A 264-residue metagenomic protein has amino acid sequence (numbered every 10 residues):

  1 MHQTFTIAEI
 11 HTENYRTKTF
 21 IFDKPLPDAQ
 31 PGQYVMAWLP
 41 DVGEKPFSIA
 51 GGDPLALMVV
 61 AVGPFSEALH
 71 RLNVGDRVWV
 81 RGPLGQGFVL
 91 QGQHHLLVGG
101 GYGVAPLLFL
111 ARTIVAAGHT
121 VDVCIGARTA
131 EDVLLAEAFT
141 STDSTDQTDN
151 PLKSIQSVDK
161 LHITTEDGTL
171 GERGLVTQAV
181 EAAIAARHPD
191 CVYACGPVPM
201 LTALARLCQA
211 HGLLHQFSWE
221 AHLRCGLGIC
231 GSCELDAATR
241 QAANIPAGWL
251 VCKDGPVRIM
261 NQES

Functional and structural regions predicted by a protein language model:
M1-D76: Ferredoxin-reductase
E9, G51, I163-T165, F217 (+1 more regions): Structural signal for conserved beta-strand scaffold positions within catalytic alpha/beta enzyme cores
P64-H222: FNR/FR-type flavoprotein reductase catalytic core
V198-P199, E220-P256: Local cysteine-cluster metal-coordination motifs and their immediate loop/turn environment, predominantly Fe-S cluster
